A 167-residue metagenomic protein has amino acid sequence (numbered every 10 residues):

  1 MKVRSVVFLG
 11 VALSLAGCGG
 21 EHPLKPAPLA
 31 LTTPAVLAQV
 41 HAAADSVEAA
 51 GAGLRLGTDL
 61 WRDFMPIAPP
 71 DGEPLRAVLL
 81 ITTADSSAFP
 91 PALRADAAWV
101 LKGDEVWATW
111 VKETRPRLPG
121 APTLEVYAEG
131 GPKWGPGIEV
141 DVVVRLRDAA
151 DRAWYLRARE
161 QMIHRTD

Functional and structural regions predicted by a protein language model:
M1-V7: Bacterial N-terminal signal peptides that target proteins for export
S14-G17: C-terminal motif of bacterial Sec signal peptides marking the signal peptidase cleavage site
G19-H22: Bacterial signal peptide processing site
K25-A49: Post-signal peptide N-terminal segment of mature Sec-exported envelope proteins
G53-A84, P90-P91: Contiguous beta-strand segments within globular domains
A77, T82-T109: Mid-length scaffold segments of soluble, non-membrane domains
A84-S87, D104-W154: Short, solvent-exposed, Trp/other aromatic-anchored flexible loops in extracytoplasmic proteins
D151-D167: Short beta-strand elements
